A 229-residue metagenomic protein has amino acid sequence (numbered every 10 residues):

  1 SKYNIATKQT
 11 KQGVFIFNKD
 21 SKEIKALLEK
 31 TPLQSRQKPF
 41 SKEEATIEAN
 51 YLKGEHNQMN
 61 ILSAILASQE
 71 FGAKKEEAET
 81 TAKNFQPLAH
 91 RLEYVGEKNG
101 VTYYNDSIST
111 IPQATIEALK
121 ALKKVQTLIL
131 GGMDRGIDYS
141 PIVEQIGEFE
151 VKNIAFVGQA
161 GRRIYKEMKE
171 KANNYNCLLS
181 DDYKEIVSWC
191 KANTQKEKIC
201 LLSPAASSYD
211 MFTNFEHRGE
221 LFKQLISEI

Functional and structural regions predicted by a protein language model:
S1-Y103, Y165-K166: Acidic, Mg2+-coordinating active-site environments of NTP-dependent enzymes
Q69-K74, T80-H90, Y94-I229: ATP-dependent carboxylate-amine ligase
